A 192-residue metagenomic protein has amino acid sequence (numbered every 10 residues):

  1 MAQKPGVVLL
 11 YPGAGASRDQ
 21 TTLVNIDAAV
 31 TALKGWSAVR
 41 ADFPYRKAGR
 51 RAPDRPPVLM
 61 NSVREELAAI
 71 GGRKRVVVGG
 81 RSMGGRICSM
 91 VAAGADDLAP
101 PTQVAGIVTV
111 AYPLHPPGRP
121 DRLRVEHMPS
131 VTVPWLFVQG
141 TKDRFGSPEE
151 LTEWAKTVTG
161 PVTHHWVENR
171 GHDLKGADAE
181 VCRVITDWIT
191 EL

Functional and structural regions predicted by a protein language model:
K4-V76, R86, M90, A99 (+1 more regions): Serine-hydrolase catalytic machinery in alpha/beta-hydrolase-like enzymes
D19, R144-E150: Conserved alpha/beta-hydrolase "acid-adjacent" motif
F43, V108-P117, G140, R170: Active-site nucleophile loop of the alpha/beta-hydrolase fold
V63-V133: Primarily recognizes the serine-hydrolase "nucleophile elbow" in alpha/beta-hydrolase and SGNH/GDSL folds
S130-T132, F137-Q139, D143: Short beta-strand/loop motif that positions the catalytic acidic residue of the alpha/beta-hydrolase fold
T141-G146, D173: Acidic catalytic loop of the alpha/beta-hydrolase fold
R170-E180: Catalytic histidine-centered segment of alpha/beta-hydrolase-like enzymes
